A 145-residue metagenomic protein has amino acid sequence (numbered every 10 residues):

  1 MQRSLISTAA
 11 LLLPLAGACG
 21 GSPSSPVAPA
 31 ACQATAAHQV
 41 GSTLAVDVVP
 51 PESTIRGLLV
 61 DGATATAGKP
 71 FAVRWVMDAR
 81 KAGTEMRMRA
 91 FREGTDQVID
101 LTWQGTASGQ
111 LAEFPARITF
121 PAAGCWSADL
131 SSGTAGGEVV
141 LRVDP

Functional and structural regions predicted by a protein language model:
M1-T8: Bacterial N-terminal signal peptides that target proteins for export
Q2, G20-S25: N-terminal leader/presequence segments that precede the conserved core
L15-A18: C-terminal motif of bacterial Sec signal peptides marking the signal peptidase cleavage site
P23-P121, C125-P145: Contiguous segments within soluble domain cores/interaction surfaces
